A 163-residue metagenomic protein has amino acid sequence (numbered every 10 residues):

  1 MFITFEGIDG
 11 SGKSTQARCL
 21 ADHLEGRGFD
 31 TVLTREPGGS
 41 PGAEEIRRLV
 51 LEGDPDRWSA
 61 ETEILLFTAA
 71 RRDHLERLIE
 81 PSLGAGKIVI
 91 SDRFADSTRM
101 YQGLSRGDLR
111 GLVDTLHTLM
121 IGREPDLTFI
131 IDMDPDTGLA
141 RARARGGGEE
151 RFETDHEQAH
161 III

Functional and structural regions predicted by a protein language model:
M1, K87-I88, L127: The start of beta-strands in P-loop NTPase/AAA+ ATPase cores
I3-F5: Hydrophobic anchor at the beta1->P-loop junction of P-loop NTPases
G10: Walker A (P-loop) phosphate-binding loop of P-loop NTPases
K13: Conserved lysine of the Walker
Q16: Hydrophobic positions on the alpha1 helix immediately C-terminal to the Walker A/P-loop
L20, L24-E25: Hydrophobic alpha-helical packing residues
R27-I121: ATP-dependent small-molecule kinase phosphotransfer cores that center on conserved nucleotide phosphate-binding segments
T98-I163: A glycine- and Lys/Arg-enriched "phosphate-lid" helix/loop adjacent to the NTP-binding pocket of small-molecule kinases
